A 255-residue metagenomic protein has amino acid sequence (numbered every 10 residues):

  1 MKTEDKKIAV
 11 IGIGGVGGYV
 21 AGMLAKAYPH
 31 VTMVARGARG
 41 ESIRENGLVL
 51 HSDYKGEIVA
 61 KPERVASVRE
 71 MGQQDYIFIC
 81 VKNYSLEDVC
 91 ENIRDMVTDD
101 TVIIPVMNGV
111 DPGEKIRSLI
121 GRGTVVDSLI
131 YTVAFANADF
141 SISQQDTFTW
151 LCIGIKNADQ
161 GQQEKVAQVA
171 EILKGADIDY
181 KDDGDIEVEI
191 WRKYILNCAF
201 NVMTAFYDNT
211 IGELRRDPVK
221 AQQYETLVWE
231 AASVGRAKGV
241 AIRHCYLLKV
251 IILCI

Functional and structural regions predicted by a protein language model:
M1-D53: NAD(P)+-binding Rossmann beta1-loop-alpha1 motif at the extreme N-terminus of oxidoreductases
K6, P29, T101, G123-T124 (+1 more regions): A structural micro-motif
V10, M33-V34, I79-C80, P105-V106 (+2 more regions): Active-site-adjacent beta-strand anchor residues
A35-G37, Y54, A66-R69, M107 (+4 more regions): Residues at the C-termini of beta-strands that transition into short coil/loop
L48-R64, N197: N-terminal glycine-rich dinucleotide-binding loop that anchors FAD/FMN and/or NAD(P) in oxidoreductases
E57-S141: Rossmann-like NAD(P)(H) cofactor-binding subdomain of soluble oxidoreductases
D95-M96, L119-T124, D139-C198, V202-H244: Internal alpha-helical scaffold of NAD(P)-dependent oxidoreductase catalytic cores
V250-I255: FAD-binding beta-loop-beta segment adjacent to the flavin cofactor pocket
